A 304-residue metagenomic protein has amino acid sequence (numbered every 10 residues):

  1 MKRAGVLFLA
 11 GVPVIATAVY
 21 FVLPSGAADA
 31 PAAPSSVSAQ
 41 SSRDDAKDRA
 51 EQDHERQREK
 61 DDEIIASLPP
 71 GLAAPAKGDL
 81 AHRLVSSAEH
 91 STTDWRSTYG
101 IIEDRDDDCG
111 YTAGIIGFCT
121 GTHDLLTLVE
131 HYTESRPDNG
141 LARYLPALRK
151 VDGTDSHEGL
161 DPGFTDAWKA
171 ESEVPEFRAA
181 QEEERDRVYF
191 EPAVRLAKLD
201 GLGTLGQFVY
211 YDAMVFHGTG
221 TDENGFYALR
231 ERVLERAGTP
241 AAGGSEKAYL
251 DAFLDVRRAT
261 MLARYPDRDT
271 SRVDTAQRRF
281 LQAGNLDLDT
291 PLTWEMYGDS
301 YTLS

Functional and structural regions predicted by a protein language model:
K2-S172, Q181-D200, L205-S304: Cell-wall polysaccharide-cleaving catalytic domain and substrate-binding groove, primarily in peptidoglycan/chitin
R178: Active-site metal-coordination segments of metallo-dependent hydrolases
